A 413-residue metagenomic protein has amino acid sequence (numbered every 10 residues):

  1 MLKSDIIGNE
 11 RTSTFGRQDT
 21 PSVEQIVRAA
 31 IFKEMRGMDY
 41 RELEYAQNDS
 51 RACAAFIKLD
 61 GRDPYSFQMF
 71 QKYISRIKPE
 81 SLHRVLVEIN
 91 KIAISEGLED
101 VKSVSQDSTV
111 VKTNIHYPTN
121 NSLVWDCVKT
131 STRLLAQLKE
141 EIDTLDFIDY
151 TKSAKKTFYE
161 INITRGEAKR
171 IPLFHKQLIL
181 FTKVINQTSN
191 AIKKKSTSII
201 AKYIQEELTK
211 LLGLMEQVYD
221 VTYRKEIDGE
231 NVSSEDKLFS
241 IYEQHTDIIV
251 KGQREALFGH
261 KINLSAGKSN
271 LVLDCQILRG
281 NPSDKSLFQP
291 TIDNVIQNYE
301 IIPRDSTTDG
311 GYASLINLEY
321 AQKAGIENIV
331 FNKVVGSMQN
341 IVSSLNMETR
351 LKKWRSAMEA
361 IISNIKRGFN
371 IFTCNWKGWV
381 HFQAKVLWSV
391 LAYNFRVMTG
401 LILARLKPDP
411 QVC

Functional and structural regions predicted by a protein language model:
M1-I31, I341: Basic, short loop/linker segments at the boundary and entry of helix-turn-helix/winged-helix-like folds
T14, T20-S22, F67-Q71, D100: Generic N-terminal leader/targeting and pre-domain segments
G16-Q18, F56-R62, K91-S95: Catalytic micro-motifs at enzyme active sites that drive phosphoryl/nucleotidyl and oxygen chemistry
Q25-A29, M69, T130: A general alpha-helix detector
D39-E42, Q47, D63, Q71-C413: Anion-binding and metal-coordination hotspots
S50-M69: Short, positively charged loop/turn segments that connect secondary-structure elements
